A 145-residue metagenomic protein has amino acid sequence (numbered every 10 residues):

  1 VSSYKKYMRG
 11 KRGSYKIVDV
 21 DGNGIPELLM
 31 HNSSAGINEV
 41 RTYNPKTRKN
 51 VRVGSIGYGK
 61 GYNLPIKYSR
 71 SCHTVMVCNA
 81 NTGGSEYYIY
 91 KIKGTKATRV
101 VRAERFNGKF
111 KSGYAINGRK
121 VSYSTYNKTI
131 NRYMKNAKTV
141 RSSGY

Functional and structural regions predicted by a protein language model:
V1-G10, T47-G59, V101: Blade-edge motifs of beta-propeller repeat domains
S2-R9, S71-Y145: Acidic, small-residue rich beta-repeat scaffolds with periodic aromatic anchors
G13, G59-Y68, G108-G113: Repeated scaffold domains used in trafficking and secretory/extracellular systems, primarily beta-propellers
K16-V20: Calcium-binding motifs, dominated by EF-hand helix-loop-helix domains
G22-N32, S71-M76: Acidic/hydrophobic-patterned starts of short beta strands in beta-sheet-rich repeat architectures
N23, N44-T47, K67-R70, I92-A97: A short, structured loop/turn motif at beta-sheet edges
I25, A35-E39, K60-N63, N81-Y87: Short, surface-exposed coil-to-beta transition loops
I37-G54, Y87-K93: Beta-propeller blade repeat segments, especially FG-GAP/WD-type strand-to-loop junctions in 6- to 7-bladed propeller
